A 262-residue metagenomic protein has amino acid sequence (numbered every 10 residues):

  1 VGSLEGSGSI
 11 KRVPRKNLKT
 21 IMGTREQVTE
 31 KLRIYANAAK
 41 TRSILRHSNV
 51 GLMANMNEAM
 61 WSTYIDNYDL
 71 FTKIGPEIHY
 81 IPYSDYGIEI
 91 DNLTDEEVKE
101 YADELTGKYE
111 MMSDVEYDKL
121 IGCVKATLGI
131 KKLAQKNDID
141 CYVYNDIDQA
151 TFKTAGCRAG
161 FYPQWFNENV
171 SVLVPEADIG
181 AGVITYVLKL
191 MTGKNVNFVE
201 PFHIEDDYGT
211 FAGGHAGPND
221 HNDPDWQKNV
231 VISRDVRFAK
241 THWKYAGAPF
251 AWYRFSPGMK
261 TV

Functional and structural regions predicted by a protein language model:
G2-Y109: Cap/lid and interdomain-hinge subdomains that line or gate substrate/regulatory clefts in soluble alpha/beta enzymes
T24-T29, M53-N55, E116-K119, L173-V174 (+2 more regions): Short linear motifs at secondary-structure transitions and domain/linker junctions
L45, N49, L105, Y109 (+3 more regions): Amphipathic, alpha-helical segments enriched in basic
M56-M60, D91, S113-C123, L173-A177: Hydrophobic alpha-helical scaffolding
N67-D69, K73, G122-V262: Anaerobic metallocofactor- and corrinoid-dependent redox/one-carbon enzyme cores, especially those from methanogenesis
T94-N137: N-terminal small/polar loop signature for handling phosphorylated ligands or for N-terminal nucleophile
